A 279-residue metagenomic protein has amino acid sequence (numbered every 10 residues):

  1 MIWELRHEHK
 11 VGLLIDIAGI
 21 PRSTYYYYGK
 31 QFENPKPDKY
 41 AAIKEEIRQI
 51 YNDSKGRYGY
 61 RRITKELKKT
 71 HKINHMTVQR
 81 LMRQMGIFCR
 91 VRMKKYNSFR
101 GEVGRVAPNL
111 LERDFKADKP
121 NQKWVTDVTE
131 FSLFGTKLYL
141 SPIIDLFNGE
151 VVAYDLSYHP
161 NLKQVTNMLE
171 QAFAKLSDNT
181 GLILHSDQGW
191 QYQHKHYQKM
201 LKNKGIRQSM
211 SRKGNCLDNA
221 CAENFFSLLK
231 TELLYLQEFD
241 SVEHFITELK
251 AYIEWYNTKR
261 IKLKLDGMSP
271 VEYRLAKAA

Functional and structural regions predicted by a protein language model:
M1-A279: Charged DNA-binding/catalytic regions of mobile-element recombinases
